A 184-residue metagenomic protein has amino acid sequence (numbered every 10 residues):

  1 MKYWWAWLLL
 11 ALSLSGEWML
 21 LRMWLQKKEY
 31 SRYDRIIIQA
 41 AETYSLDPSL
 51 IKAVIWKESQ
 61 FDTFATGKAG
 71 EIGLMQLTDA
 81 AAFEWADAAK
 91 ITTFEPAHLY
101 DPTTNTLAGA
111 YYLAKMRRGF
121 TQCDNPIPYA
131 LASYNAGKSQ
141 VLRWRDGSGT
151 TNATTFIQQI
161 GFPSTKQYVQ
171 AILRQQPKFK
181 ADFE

Functional and structural regions predicted by a protein language model:
M1-L20: N-terminal Sec-pathway targeting helices
L14-F64, A86, I91, T103 (+3 more regions): Export/targeting segments at the very N-terminus of extracytoplasmic proteins
M23-K27, I37-A40, T63-I72, I91-T103 (+3 more regions): Second-shell loop/turn segments in exported
D47-K52, N125-A132: Alpha-helical scaffolds flanking conserved acidic
W56, Y111-R118: Short glycine/serine- and small hydrophobic-enriched flexible loop segments
W56-A81, G137: Cell-wall polysaccharide-cleaving catalytic domain and substrate-binding groove, primarily in peptidoglycan/chitin
A69-T92, L107-Y112, T151: Substrate-binding/active-site groove segments that recognize and process beta-1,4-linked N-acetyl-hexosamine
Y129-E184: Catalytic and substrate-binding regions of cell-wall glycan-acting enzymes that process beta-1,4-linked
